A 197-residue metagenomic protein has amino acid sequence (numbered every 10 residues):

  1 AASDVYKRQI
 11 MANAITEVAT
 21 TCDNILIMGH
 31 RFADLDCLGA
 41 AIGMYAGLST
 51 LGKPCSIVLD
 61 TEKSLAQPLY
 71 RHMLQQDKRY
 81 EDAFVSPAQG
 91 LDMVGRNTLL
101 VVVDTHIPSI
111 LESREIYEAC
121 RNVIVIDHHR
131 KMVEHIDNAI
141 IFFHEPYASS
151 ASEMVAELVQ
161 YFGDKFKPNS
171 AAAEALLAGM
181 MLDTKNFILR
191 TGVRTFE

Functional and structural regions predicted by a protein language model:
S3, K7-A33, L38-K53, V133-E197: A structured phosphate/pyrophosphate-recognition subdomain
D4-K7, R79-E81, V101-T105, F166: A short linear-motif detector with a strong N-terminal bias
C22-R96: Anionic-ligand anchoring segments at beta-strand to alpha-helix junctions in alpha/beta enzyme folds, i.e., glycine
H30-R31, T61, V103-H106, I126-H129 (+2 more regions): Fold-independent oxyanion-binding glycine-rich loops and adjacent beta-strand/coil segments at enzyme active sites
A46-D60, K78-V85, H106-E115, N138 (+1 more regions): Short, Lys/Arg-enriched charge-dense amphipathic segments
A66-R79, V102-R114, A173-L182: Short secondary-structure transition/capping segments
H72-D77, A119, F142-F143: Short, hinge-like loop/turn segments at secondary-structure boundaries
E81-A139: Active-site cofactor/cluster-binding pocket
